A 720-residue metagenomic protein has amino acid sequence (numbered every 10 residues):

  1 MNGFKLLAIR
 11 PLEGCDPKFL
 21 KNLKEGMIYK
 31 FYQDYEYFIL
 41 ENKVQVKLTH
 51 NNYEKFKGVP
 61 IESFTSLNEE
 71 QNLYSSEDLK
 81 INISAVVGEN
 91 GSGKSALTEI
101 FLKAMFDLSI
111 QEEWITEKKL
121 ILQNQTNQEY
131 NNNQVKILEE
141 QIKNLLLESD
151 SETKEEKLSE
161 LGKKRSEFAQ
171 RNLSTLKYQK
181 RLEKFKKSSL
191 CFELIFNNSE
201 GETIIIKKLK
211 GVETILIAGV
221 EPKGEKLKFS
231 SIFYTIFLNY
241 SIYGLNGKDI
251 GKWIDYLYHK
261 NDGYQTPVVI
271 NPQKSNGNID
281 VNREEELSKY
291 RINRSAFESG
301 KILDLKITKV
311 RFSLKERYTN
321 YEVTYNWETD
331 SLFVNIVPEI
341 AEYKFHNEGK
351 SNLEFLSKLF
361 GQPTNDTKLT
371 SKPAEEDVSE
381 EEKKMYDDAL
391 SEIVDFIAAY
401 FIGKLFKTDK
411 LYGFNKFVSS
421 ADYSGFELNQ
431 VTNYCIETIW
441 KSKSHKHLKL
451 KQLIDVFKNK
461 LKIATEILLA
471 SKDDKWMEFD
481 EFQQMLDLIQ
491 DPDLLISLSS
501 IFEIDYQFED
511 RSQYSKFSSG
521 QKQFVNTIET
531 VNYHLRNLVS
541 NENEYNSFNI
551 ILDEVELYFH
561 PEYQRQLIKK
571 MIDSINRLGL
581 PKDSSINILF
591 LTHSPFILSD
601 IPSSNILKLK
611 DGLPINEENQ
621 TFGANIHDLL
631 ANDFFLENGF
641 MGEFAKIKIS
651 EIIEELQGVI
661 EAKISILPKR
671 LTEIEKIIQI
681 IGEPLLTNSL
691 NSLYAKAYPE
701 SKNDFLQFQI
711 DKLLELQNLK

Functional and structural regions predicted by a protein language model:
M1-R10, K118-R511, E655-K720: Coupling/switch/interface segments within P-loop NTPase motor domains and analogous charged loops in nucleic-acid
F4, P11-F106, I501-D633: Switch/communication elements of ASCE P-loop NTPase nucleotide-binding domains
F38, Y240, N276-G277, N632 (+1 more regions): Phosphate/oxyanion-binding loops and surfaces in catalytic or ligand/nucleic-acid-binding neighborhoods
L97, N278-V281, S599, N638: Short helix/loop capping segments that flank catalytic or ligand/cofactor-binding pockets
L102-A104, W114, L209-T214, I254 (+3 more regions): Short secondary-structure boundary/capping segments
Q111-K119: Short beta-strand-centered segment that lines the nucleotide-binding/catalytic pocket of NTP-utilizing
K119-I121, L190, N541-S547, G642-G658: Short alpha-helical "patches" and their helix-cap loops
Q566-L719: C-terminal lobe/lid and adjacent interdomain/linker elements of RecA-like ASCE P-loop ATPase modules
